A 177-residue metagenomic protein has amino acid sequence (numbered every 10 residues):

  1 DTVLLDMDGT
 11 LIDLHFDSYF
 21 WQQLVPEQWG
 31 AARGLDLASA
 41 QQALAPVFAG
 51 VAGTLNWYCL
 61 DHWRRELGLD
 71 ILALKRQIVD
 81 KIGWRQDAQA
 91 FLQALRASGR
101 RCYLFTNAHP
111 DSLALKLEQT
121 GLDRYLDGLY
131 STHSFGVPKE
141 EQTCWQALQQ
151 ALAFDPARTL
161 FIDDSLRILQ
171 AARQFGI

Functional and structural regions predicted by a protein language model:
D1-A90, H109-D111: N-terminal helical cap/lid subdomain that shapes the substrate entry/recognition surface in HAD-like hydrolases
A49, I162-D163: Glycine-rich Rossmann NAD(P)(H)-binding loop
L69-G83, A88-T120, L126-T132: Substrate-recognition element of Asp-dependent hydrolases with the DxDx(T/V) motif
K81-R85, P138, I162: A conditional alpha-helix N-cap/helix-loop micro-motif detector
Y103, H109-L160, L166, Q170: Substrate-recognition "cap/lid" segment bordering the active-site pocket of phosphatases
